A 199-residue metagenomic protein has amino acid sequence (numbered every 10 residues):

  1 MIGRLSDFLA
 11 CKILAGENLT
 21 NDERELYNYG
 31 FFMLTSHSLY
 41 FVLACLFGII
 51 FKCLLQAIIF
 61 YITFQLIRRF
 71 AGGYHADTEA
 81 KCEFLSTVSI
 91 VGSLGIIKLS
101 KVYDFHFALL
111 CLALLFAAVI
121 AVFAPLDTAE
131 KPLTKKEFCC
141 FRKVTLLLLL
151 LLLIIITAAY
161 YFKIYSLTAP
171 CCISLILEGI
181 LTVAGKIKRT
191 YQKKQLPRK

Functional and structural regions predicted by a protein language model:
D7-Q56, L66: Hydrophobic transmembrane alpha-helices
F47-I62, F107-L115: Structural signature of hydrophobic alpha-helical transmembrane segments
F64-A76, F123-P132, K186: C-terminal ends of transmembrane helices
D77-V88, F107-A113, K135-R142: Cytoplasmic-side transmembrane-helix entry/capping segments in multi-pass membrane proteins
S86-T128: Short helix-perturbing small/polar motifs within transmembrane alpha-helices
S93-H106, L148-I164: Hydrophobic alpha-helical transmembrane segments in multi-pass integral membrane proteins
L126-L150: Membrane-helix boundary/juxtamembrane motif in polytopic membrane proteins
T168-V183: Small-residue-rich transmembrane alpha-helices that serve as helix-helix interface/gating elements in multipass
